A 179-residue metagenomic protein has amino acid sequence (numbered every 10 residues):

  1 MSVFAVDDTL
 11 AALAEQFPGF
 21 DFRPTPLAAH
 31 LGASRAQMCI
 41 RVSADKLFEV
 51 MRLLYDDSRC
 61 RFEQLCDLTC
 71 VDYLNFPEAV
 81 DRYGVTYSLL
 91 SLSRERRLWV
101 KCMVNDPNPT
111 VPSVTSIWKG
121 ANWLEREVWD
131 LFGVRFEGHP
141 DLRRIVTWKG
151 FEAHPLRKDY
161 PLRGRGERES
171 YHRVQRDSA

Functional and structural regions predicted by a protein language model:
M1-A179: Terminal low-complexity/charged segments
